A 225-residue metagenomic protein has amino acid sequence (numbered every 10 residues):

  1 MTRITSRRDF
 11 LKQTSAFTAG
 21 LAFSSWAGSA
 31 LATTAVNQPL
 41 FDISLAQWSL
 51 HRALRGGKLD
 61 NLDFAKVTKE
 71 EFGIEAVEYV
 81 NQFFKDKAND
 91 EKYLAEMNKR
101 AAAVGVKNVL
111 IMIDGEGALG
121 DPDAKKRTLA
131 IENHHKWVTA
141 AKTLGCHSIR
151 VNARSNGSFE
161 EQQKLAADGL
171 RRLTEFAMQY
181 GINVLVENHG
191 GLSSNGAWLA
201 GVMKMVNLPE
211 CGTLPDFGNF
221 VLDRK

Functional and structural regions predicted by a protein language model:
T2-T143, E161-K164, R171, M178 (+2 more regions): N-terminal pre-domain/capping segments
S49-H51, N81-F83, D114-G117, R150-G157 (+2 more regions): Active-site-proximal loop/turn and secondary-structure-junction residues that shape catalytic pockets, frequently
A76-V77, R171-K225: Acidic/histidine-rich catalytic cores of soluble enzymes
N89, P122, S158, S194-N195 (+1 more regions): Secondary-structure boundary/capping motif
H134-A153, C211-D223: Contiguous hydrophobic segments
A141-E160, Y180, L185-H189: Active-site groove signature of glycoside hydrolases
F159, Q163-A166, L192: Short capping loops/turns at secondary-structure boundaries
